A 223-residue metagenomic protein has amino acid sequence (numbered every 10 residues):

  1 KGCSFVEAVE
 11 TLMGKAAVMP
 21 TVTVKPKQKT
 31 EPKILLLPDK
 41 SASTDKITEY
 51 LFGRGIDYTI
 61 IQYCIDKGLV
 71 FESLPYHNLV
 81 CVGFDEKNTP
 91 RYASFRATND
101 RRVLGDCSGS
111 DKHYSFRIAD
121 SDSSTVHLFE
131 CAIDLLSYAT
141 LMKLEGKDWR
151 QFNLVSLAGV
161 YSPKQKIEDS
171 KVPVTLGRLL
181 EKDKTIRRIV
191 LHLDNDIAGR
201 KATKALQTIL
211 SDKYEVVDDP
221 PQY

Functional and structural regions predicted by a protein language model:
K1, L135-L144: Short active-site loop/helix that positions an aromatic residue
K1-Y50: Non-catalytic accessory segments of DNA primases and related replication-initiation nucleases
L51, C81, N88, E130 (+2 more regions): Terminal peptide-recognition signature
G53, T59-V80: Active-site-proximal, Lys/Arg-enriched surface segment that forms a nucleic-acid-binding/basic interface patch
R102-S124: Glycine-/acidic-rich phosphate or pyrophosphate-binding loops and their flanking alpha/beta elements
D122-V126, R188-I189: Short active-site oxyanion
L128-I133, A158-S162: Conserved mixed alpha/beta catalytic, RNA-binding, or beta-rich assembly cores of soluble enzyme, regulatory
M142-Y223: TOPRIM fold recognition
